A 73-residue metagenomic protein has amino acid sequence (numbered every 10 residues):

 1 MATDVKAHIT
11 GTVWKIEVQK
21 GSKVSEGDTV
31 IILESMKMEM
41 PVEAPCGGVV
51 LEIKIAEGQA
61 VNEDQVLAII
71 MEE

Functional and structural regions predicted by a protein language model:
M1-T12, I32-P45, E72: Short beta-strand-turn/beta-hairpin segments enriched in glycine/proline and small hydrophobics that form edge-strand
K15-Q19, K23, E52-I55: Short histidine-centered loop motifs in beta-beta connectors
G21-V30, G58-L67: A structural signal for short beta-strand/turn segments enriched in small hydrophobics and glycine
S25, E72-E73: Generic C-terminal helix-cap and adjacent flexible tail
L33-M36, L51, L67: Generic leucine side-chain signal with a strong bias for well-ordered alpha-helical environments
